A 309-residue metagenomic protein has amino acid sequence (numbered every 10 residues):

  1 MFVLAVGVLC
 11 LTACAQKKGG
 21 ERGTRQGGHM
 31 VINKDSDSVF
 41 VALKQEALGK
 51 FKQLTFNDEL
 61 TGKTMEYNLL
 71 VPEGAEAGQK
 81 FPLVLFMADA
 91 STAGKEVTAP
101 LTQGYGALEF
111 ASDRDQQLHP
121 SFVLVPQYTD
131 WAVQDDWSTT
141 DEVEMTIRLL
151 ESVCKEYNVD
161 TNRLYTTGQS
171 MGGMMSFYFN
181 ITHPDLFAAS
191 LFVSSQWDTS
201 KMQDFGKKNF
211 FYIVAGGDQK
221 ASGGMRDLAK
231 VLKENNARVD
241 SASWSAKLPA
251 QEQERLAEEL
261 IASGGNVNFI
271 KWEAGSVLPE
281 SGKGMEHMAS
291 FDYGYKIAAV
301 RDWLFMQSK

Functional and structural regions predicted by a protein language model:
F2-C10: Bacterial N-terminal signal peptides
C14-L83, M174, K230, D240-Q251 (+1 more regions): A domain-start/cap signature at the N-terminus of enzymes
G74-Q79, A132-S170: Gly/Ser-rich "nucleophile elbow"/oxyanion-hole loop immediately N-terminal to the catalytic nucleophile in hydrolases
L83, M87-I147: Active-site machinery of serine-nucleophile hydrolases
L101-R114, V193-M202, Q253-L256: Alpha-helical scaffolding within the catalytic cores of extracellular/periplasmic polymer-degrading hydrolases
E151-E156, N162-G206: Primarily recognizes the serine-hydrolase "nucleophile elbow" in alpha/beta-hydrolase and SGNH/GDSL folds
F211-V214: Short beta-strand/loop motif that positions the catalytic acidic residue of the alpha/beta-hydrolase fold
G216-S222, R238-K309: C-terminal catalytic histidine-bearing segment of alpha/beta-hydrolase fold enzymes
